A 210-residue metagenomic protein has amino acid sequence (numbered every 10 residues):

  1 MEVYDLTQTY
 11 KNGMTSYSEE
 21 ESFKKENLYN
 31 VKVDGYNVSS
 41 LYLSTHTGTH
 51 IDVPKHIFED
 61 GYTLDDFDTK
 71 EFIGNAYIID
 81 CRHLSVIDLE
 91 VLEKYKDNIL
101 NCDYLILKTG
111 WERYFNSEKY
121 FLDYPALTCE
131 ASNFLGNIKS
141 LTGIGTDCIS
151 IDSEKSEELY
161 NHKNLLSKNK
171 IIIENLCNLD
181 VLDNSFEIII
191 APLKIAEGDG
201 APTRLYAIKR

Functional and structural regions predicted by a protein language model:
M1-R210: Active-/binding-site microenvironments in catalytic and ligand-binding cores
